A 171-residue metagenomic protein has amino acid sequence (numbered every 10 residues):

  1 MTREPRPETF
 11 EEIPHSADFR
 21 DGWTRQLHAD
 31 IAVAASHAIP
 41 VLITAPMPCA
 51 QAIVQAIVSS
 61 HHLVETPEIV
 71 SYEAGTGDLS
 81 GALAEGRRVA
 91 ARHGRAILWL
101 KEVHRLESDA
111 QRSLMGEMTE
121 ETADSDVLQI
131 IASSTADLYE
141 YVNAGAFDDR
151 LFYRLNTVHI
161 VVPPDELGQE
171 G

Functional and structural regions predicted by a protein language model:
T2-Y141, P163-G171: AAA+ ATPase active-site-proximal loops
R154-L155: Short, structured coil segments at secondary-structure junctions
V158-V162: Short proline-rich PxxP-based motifs
